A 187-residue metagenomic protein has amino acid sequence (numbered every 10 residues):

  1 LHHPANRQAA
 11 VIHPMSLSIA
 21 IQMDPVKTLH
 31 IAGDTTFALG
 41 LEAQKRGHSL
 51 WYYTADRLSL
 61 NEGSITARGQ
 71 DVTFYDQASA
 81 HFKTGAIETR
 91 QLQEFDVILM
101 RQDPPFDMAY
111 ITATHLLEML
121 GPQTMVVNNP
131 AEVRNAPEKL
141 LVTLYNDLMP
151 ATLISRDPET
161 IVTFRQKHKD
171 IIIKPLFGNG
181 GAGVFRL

Functional and structural regions predicted by a protein language model:
L1-P14: Short, Lys/Arg-enriched N-terminal segments with co-localized hydrophobic residues within the first ~10-30 amino acids
S16-K45, L50-V97, Q102, D107-L187: Active-site nucleotide/adenylate-binding loops and adjacent lid/helix of ATP-dependent enzymes
